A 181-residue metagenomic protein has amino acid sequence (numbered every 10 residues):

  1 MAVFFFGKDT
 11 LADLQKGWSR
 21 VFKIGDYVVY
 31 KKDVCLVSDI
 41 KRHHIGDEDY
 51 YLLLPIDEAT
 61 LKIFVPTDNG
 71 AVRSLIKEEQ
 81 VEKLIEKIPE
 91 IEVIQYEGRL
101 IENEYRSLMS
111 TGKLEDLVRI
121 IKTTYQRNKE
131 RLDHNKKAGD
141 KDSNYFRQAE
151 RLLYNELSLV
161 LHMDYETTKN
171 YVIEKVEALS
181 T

Functional and structural regions predicted by a protein language model:
F4-K23: Mixed-charge, Lys/Arg-rich low-complexity intrinsically disordered regions
D9-T10, I56, R151: Short linear sequence elements within intrinsically disordered, low-complexity coil regions
L11, S19-R20, V37-S38, I91 (+1 more regions): Short secondary-structure boundary micro-motifs
W18-R73: A positional/architectural concept
R73-T181: Charge/polar-rich, low-complexity and marginally structured segments
